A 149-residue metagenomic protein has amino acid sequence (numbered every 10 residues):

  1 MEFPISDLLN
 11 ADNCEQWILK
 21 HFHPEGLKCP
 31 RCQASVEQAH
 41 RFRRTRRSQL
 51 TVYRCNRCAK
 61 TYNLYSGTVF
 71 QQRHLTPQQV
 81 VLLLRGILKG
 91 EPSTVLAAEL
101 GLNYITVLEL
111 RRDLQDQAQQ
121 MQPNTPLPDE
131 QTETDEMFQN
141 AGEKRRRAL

Functional and structural regions predicted by a protein language model:
M1-L149: Residue-level recognition of single "structural anchor" positions that define or cap local secondary structure
